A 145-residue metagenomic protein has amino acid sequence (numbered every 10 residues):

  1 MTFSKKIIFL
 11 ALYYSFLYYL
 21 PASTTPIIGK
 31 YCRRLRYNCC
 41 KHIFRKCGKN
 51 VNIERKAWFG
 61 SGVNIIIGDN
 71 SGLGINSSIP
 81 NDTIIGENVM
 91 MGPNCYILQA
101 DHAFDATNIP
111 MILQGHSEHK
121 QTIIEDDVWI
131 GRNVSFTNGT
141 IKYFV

Functional and structural regions predicted by a protein language model:
M1-N50, H102-F104, Q114, K120 (+1 more regions): Terminal amphipathic alpha-helical/low-complexity segments used for targeting or macromolecular assembly
R33, A57-I67, L73-I141: Flexible, glycine/small-residue-enriched loop-and-beta-strand segment within the central core of proteins
F144-V145: Structured catalytic cores of enzymes that bind and process phosphorylated ligands/cofactors
